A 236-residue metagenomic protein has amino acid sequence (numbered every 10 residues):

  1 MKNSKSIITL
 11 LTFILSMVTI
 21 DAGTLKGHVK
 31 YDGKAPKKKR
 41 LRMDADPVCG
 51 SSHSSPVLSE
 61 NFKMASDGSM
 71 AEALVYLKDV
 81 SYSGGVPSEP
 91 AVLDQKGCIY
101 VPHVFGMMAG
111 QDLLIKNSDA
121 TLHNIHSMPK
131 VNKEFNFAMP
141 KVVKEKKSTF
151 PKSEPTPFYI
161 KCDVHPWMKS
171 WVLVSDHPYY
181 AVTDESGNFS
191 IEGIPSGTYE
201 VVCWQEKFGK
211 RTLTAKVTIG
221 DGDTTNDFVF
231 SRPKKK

Functional and structural regions predicted by a protein language model:
M1-I8: Bacterial N-terminal signal peptides that target proteins for export
T9-M17: Bacterial N-terminal signal peptides
D21-K236: Extracytoplasmic copper-binding redox domains, predominantly the cupredoxin/blue-copper superfamily
